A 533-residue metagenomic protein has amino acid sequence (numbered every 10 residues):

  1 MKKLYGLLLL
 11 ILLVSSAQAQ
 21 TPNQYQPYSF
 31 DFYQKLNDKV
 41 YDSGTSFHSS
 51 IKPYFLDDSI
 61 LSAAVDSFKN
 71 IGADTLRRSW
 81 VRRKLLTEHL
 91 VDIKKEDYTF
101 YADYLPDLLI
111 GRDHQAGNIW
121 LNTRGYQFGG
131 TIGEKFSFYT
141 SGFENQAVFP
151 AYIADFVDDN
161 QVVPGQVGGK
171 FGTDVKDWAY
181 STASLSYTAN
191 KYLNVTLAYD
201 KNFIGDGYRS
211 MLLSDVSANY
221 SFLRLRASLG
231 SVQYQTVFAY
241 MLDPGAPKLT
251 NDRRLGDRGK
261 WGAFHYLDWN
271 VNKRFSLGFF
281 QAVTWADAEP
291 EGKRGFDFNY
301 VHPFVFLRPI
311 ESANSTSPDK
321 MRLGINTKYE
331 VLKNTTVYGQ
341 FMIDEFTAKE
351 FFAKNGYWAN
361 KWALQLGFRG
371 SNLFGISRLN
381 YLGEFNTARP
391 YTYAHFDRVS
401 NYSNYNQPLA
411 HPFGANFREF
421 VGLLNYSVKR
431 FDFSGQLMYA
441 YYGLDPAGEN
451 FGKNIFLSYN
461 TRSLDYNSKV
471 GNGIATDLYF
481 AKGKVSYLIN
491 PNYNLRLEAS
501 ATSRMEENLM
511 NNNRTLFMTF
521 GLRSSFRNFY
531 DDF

Functional and structural regions predicted by a protein language model:
M1-Q24: Bacterial Sec-dependent N-terminal signal peptides
K3-L4, W178, N270, F275-F533: Exposed, low-structure sequence patches enriched in small/polar residues
G6, L10, V14, N70-V81 (+1 more regions): Short, charged, low-hydrophobicity "junction" segments
L13, G245-L255, N460-S468: Low-complexity, polar-biased intrinsically disordered regions enriched in Pro/Ser/Thr/Gly
S15-S16, T196-N202, A481-G483: An exposure/low-complexity boundary signal
T21-S276, Q281-E289, A353-W362, R369-H395 (+2 more regions): Outer-membrane beta-barrel channel domains
